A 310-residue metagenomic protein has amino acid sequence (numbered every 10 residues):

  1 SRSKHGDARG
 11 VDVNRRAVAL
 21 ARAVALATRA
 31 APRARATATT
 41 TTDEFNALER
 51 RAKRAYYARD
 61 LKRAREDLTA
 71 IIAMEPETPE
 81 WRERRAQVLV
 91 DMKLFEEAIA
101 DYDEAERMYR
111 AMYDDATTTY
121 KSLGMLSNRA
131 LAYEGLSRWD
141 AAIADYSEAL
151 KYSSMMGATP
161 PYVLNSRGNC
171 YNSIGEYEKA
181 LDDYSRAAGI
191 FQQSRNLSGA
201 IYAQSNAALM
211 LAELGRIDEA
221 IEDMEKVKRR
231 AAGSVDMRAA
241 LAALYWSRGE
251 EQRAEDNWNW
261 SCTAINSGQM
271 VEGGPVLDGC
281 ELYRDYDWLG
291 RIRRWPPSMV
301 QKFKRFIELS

Functional and structural regions predicted by a protein language model:
S1-V13, A17-A19: N-terminal chloroplast transit peptides
E49-Y57, T69, E80-D91, D103 (+5 more regions): Conserved alpha-helical positions within TPR/SEL1-like repeat arrays
E75, E106-S122, L150-A158, I190-L197 (+1 more regions): Flexible helix-coil transition and linker loops at the boundaries of alpha-helical arrays
G189, V235, A239-M270, P275-V276: TPR/TPR-like (Sel1-like) alpha-helical repeat modules
V271-S310: Terminal, low-structured helical/coil segments at or just beyond the last alpha-helical repeat
